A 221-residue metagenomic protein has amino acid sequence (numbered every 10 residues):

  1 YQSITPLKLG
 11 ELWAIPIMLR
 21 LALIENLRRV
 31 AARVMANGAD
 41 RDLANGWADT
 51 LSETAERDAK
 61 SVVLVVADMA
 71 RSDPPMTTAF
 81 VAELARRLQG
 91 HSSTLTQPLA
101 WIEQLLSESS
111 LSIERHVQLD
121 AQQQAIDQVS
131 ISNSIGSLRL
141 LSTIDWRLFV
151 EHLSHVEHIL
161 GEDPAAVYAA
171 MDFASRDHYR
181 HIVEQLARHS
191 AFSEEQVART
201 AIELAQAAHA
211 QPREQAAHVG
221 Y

Functional and structural regions predicted by a protein language model:
I4-E11, A191-E194: Helix N-cap / loop-to-helix initiation motif
K8-R57: Helix-rich C-terminal or lid/interface subdomains of diverse kinases
N45-Y221: Basic, amphipathic N-terminal segments
